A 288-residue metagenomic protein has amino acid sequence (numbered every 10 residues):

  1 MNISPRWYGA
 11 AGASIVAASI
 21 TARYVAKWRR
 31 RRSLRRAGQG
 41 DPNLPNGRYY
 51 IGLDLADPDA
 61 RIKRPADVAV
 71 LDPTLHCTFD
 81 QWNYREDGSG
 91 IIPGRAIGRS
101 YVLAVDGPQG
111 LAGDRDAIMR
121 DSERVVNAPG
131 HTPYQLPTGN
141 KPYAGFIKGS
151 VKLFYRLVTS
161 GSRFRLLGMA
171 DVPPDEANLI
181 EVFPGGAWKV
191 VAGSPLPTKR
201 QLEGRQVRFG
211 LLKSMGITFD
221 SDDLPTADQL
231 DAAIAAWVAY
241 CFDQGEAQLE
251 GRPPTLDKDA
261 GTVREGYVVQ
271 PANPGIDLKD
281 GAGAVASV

Functional and structural regions predicted by a protein language model:
P5-V25: Hydrophobic alpha-helical topogenic segments used for membrane insertion/localization
Y24-R36: Transmembrane-cytosolic junction motif
L34-V288: RNase H-like (RuvC/DEDD) metal-dependent nuclease/polynucleotide-processing core
